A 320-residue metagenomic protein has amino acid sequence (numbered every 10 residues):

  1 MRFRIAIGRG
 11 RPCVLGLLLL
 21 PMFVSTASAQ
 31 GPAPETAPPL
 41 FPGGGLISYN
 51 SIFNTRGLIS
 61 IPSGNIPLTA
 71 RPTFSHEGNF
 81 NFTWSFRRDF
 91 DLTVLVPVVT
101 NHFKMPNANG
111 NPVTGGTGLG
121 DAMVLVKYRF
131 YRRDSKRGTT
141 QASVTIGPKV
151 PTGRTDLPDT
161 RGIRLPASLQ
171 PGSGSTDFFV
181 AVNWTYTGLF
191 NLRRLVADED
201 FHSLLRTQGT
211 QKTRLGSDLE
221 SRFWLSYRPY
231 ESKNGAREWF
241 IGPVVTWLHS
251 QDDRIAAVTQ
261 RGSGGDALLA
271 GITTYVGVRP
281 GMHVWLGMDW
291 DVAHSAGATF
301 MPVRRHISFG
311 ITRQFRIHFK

Functional and structural regions predicted by a protein language model:
C13-S25: Bacterial N-terminal signal peptides
S25-S63, T69, D134-S143, R316-K320: Outer-membrane beta-barrel biogenesis signature
E35-G44, D89, R132-Q141, D156 (+4 more regions): Short loop/turn motifs that connect adjacent beta-strands in outer-membrane beta-barrel proteins
L40, S51, W84, V96 (+6 more regions): Residue-level signature of outer-membrane beta-barrel architecture
I47-T55, V94-V98, V144-V150, V182 (+4 more regions): Transmembrane beta-barrel strands of outer-membrane/channel proteins
L58-L68, Q211-K320: Outer membrane beta-barrel transmembrane domains
P72-G78, G116-V124, T140, G172-F178 (+3 more regions): Residues that define the transmembrane beta-barrel architecture of outer-membrane proteins
N101-G216: Outer-membrane pore/translocation modules
